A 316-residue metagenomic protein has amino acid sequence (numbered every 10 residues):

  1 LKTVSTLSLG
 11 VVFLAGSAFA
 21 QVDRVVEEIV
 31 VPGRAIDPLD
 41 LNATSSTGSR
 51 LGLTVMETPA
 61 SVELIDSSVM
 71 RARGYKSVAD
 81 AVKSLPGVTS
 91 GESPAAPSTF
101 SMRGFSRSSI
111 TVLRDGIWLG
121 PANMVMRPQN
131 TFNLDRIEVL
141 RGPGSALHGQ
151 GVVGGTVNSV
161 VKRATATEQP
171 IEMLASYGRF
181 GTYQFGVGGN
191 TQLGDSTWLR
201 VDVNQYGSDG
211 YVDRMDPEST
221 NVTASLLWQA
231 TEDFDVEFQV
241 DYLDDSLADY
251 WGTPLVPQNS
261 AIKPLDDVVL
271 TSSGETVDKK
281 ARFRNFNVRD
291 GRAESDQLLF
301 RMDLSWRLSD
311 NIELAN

Functional and structural regions predicted by a protein language model:
L1-R73, A79-L85, F300: N-terminal Sec signal peptide and the immediately downstream disordered periplasmic leader that contains the TonB box
Q21-V25, A166, Q192-T197, W228-F238 (+1 more regions): Secondary-structure transition into beta-strands, especially the periplasmic turns and strand N-termini that construct
I36-P38, R107, L119, G178-F180 (+3 more regions): Structural signature of outer-membrane beta-barrel domains
V62, M70, V82, I137-G142 (+2 more regions): Non-catalytic regulatory/gating segments with a bias toward low-complexity or hydrophobic composition
S90, S101, I117-R141, V160-A164: Short acidic/polar hinge/loop motifs at secondary-structure boundaries that mediate gating or recognition
F132-D135, A146-T223, A230-F234, L298: Outer-membrane beta-barrel translocator/receptor signature
Y206, G210, T220-Q229, D233-S305: Acidic/polar loop-and-plug regions of large Gram-negative outer-membrane beta-barrel proteins
